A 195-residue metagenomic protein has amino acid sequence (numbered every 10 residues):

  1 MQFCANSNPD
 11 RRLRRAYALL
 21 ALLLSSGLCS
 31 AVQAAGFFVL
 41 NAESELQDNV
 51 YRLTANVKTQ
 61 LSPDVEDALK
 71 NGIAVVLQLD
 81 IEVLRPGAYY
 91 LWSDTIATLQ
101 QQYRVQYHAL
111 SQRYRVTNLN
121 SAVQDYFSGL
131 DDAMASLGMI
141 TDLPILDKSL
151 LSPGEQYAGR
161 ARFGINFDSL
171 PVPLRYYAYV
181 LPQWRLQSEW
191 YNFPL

Functional and structural regions predicted by a protein language model:
M1-L13: N-terminal secretory signal peptides that target proteins for export/translocation
Y17-G27: Bacterial N-terminal signal peptides
V32-A42: Cleaved targeting-peptide boundary
E43-T54, V65-I73, Y90-D94, S149-P153: Short, solvent-exposed beta-strand/turn "edge" segments of beta-rich domains on protein surfaces
L46, V57-P63, V75-G87, V105 (+3 more regions): Beta-strand elements of well-folded, non-transmembrane domains
R52-E66, I140-I145: Charged, amphipathic alpha-helical segments
D67-G129: Structured domain cores in non-transmembrane regions
Q101-L195: Mature, soluble, non-transmembrane domains
